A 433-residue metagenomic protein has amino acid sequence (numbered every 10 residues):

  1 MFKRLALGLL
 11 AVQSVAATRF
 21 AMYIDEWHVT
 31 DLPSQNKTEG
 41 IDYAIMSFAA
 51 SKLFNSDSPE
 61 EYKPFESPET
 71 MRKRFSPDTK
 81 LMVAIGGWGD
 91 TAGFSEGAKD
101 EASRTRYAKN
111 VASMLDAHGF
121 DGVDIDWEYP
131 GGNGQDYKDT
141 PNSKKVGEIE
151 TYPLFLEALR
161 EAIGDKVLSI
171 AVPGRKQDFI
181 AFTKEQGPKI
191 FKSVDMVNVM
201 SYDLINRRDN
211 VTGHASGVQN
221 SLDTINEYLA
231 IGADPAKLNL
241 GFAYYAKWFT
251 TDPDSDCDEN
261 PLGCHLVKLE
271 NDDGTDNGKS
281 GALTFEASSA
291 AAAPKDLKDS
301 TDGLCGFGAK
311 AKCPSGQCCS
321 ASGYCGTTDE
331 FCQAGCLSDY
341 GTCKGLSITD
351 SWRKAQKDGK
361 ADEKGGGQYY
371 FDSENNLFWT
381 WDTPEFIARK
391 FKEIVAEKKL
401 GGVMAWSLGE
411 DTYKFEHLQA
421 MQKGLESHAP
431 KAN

Functional and structural regions predicted by a protein language model:
M1-A17: Fungal secretory targeting signals
A17-L115, G213-H214, D339-T349, Y370 (+1 more regions): Glycan-recognition patch characteristic of GH18 chitinases/ENGases and related GlcNAc/peptidoglycan-binding proteins
I24-E26, F48, V83-G87, W127-Y129 (+4 more regions): A cross-domain feature marking catalytic cores of carbohydrate-active enzymes and several ubiquitous metabolic/repair
S34-M46, D100-V123, W127-Y129, K184-L204: Structural recognition of alpha->loop->beta junctions
A44, V83, I125, V197 (+3 more regions): Conserved, mostly hydrophobic/aromatic
L53-E66, P130-A292: Substrate-binding surface in catalytic domains of secreted glycosidases
M71, I85, F242-L304, G335-E393 (+1 more regions): Glycan-binding loop/region signatures in secreted carbohydrate-active enzymes
T301-K344: Secreted, short cysteine-rich peptides and small extracellular cysteine-rich domains stabilized by multiple disulfide
